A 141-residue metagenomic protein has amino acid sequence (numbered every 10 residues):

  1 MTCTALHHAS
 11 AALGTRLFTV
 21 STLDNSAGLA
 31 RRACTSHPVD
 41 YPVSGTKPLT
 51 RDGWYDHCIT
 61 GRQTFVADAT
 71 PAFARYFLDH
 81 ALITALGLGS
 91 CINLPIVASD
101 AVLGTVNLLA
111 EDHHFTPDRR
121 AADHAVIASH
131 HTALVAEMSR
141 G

Functional and structural regions predicted by a protein language model:
M1-V20: Amphipathic alpha-helical coiled-coil segments that mediate homodimerization and allosteric signal transmission
L17, H80, N93, T105: Short hydrophobic/aromatic beta-strand element in the GNAT-like acyltransferase core that lines or flanks the acyl-donor
V20-P42: GAF sensory/regulatory domain recognition with acknowledged cross-activation on helical regulatory dimers
V39-R75: Regulatory sensory and allosteric helical modules in signal-transduction proteins and certain transcription factors
P71-L88: Signal-transducing coupling segments at domain and membrane junctions
S90-V97: A short, aliphatic-rich beta-strand micro-motif
V97-A110: Sensory-domain boundary capping and coupling elements
L109-G141: Juxtadomain coupling helices with adjacent low-complexity linkers
